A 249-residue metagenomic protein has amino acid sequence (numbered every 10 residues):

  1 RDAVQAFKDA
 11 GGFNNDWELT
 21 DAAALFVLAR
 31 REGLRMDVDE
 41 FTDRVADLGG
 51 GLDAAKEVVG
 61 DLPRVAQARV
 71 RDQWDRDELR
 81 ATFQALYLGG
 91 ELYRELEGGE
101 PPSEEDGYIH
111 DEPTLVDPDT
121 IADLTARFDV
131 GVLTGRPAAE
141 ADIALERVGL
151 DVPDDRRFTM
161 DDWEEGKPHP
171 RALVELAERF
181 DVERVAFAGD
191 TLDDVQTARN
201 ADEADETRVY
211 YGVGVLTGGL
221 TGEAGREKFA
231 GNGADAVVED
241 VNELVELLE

Functional and structural regions predicted by a protein language model:
R1-D117: N-terminal helical cap/lid subdomain that shapes the substrate entry/recognition surface in HAD-like hydrolases
W17, A138, D142, P170 (+2 more regions): Short, surface-exposed alpha-helical segments at coil->helix boundaries
L96-S103, G107-E112, D117-E146, M160: Substrate-recognition element of Asp-dependent hydrolases with the DxDx(T/V) motif
D111, L133-A186, T191-A204: Substrate-recognition "cap/lid" segment bordering the active-site pocket of phosphatases
F128-V132, R184, G233-A234: Short active-site oxyanion
L150-D161, A224-E249: Structural recognition of alpha->loop->beta junctions
F187-A236: Acidic, Mg2+-coordinating phosphoryl-transfer loop and its flanking beta/alpha structural elements, shared across
